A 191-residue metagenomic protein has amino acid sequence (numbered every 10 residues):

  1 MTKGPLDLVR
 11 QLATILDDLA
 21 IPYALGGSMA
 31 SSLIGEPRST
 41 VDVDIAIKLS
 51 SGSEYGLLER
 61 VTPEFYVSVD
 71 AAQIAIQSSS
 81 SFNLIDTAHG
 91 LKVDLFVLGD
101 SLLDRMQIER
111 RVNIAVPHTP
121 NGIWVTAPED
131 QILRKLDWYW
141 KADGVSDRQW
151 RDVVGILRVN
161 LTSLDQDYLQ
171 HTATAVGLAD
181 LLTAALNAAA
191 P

Functional and structural regions predicted by a protein language model:
M1-P191: Compositionally biased terminal segments of proteins
